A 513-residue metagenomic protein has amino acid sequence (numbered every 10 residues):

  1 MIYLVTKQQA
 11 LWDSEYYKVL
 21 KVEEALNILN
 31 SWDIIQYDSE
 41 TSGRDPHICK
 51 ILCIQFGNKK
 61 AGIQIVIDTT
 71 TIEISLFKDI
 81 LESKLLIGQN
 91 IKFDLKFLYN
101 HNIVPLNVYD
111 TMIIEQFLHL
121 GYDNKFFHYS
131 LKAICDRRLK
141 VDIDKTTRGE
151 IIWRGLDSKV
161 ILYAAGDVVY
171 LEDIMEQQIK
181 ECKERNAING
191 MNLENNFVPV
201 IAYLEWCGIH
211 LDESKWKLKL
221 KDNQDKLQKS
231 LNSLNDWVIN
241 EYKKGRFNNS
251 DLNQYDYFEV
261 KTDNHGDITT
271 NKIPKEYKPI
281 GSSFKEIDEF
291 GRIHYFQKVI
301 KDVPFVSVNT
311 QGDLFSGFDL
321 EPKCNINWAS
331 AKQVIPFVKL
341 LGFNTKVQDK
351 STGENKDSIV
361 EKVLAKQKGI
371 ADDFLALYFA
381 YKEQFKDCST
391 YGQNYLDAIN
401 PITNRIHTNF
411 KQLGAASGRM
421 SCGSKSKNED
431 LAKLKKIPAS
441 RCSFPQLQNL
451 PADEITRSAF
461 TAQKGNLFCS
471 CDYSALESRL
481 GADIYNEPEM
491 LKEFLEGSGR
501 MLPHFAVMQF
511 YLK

Functional and structural regions predicted by a protein language model:
M1-E24, S39-E40, I48, K159 (+4 more regions): Conserved "right-hand" nucleotidyltransferase catalytic core of DNA-directed polymerases
I2-Y16, D45, C49-K183, L193-N195 (+3 more regions): Active-site-proximal helix-loop-helix substrate-binding element of RNase H-like nuclease domains
N27-S31, K78-S83, A462-Q463: Flexible, charged surface loops at secondary-structure boundaries
L29-I54: Gly/Thr-rich phosphate-binding beta-strand-loop-beta motif of the actin/hexokinase/Hsp70
W32, G62, K464-N466: Conserved catalytic motifs of the protein kinase core domain
I35-D38, V108-Y109, F468-D472: Short hydrophobic beta-strand that contains or immediately precedes a catalytic carboxylate
S458-G481, K492-K513: Conserved catalytic alpha/beta cores of large enzymes that bind or transform nucleotide phosphates and polynucleotides
I484-Y485: Detector for conserved single-position "signature" residues within domains
